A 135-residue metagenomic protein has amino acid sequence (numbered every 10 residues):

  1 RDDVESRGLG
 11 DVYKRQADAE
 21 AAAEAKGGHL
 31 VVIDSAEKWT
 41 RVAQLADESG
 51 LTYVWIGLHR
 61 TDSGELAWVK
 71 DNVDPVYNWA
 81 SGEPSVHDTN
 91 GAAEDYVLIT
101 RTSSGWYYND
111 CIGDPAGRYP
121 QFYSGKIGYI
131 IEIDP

Functional and structural regions predicted by a protein language model:
R1-D2: Short, exposed "boundary/linker" segments that immediately precede the start of a downstream structural module
R7, D11-P135: Extracellular, disulfide-bonded carbohydrate-recognition/adhesion ectodomains, dominated by C-type lectin-like domains
